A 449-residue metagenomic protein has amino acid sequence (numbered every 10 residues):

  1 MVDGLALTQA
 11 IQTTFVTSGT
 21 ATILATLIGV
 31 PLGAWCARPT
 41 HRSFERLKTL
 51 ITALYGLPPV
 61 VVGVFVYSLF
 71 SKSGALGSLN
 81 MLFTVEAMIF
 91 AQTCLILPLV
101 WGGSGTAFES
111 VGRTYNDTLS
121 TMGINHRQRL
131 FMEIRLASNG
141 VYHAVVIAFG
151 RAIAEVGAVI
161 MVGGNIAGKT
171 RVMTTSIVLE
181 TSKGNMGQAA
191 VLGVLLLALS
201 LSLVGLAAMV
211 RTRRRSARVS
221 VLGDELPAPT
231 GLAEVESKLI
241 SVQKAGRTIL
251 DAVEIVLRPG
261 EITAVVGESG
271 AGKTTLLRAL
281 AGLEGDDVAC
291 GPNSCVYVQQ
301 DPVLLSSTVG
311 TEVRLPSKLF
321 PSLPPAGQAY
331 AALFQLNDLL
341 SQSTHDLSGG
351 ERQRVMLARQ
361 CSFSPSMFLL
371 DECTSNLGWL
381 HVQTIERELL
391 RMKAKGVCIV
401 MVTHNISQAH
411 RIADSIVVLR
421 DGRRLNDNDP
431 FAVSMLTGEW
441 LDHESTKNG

Functional and structural regions predicted by a protein language model:
V2-A6, V162-L201, G205: Interhelical loop and adjacent transmembrane-helix boundary motif in polytopic membrane transport permeases
L99-Y115, S120, F131-M132, A190-T230: C-terminal transmembrane helix and the adjacent membrane-cytosol boundary/short C-terminal tail of inner/organellar
N125, P324-L339: Conserved ABC ATPase "signature" region
S343-L347, E351: Conserved ABC ATPase signature
F368-D371: Catalytic Walker B motif of ABC-type/P-loop ATPase nucleotide-binding domains
T403-H404: H-loop/switch region of ABC-family ATPase nucleotide-binding domains
R423-T446: Conserved beta-strand-loop-alpha-helix hinge in the C-terminal portion of ABC ATPase nucleotide-binding domains
